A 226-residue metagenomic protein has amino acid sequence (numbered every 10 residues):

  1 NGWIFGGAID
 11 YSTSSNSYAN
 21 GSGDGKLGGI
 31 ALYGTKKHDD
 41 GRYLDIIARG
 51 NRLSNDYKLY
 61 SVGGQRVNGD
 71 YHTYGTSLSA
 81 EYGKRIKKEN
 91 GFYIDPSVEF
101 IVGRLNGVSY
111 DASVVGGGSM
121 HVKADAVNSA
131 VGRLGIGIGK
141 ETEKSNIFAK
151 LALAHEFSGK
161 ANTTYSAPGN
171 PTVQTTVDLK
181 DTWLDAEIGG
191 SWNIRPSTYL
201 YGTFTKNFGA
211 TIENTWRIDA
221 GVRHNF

Functional and structural regions predicted by a protein language model:
N1-Y93, F204-T215, D219: Outer membrane beta-barrel translocator domains of Type V secretion systems
F5, A31, T35-K36, K88 (+1 more regions): Outer membrane beta-barrel transmembrane domains
D10-S14, R49-N55, S97-S109, L151-S158 (+1 more regions): Short glycine-rich beta-strand segments
S15-G23, L53-H72, N106-N128, H155-T182: Solvent-exposed, glycine/polar-rich loop segments of beta-barrel outer-membrane systems
I46, Y93-D95, F100, D125: Acidic/proline-rich low-complexity IDRs
S79, Y93, S97, F148-K150 (+1 more regions): Structured core elements
A80, V98, G132-I136: Internal, well-ordered alpha-helical scaffold/interface segments that support domain packing or protein-protein contacts
E89-D95, L105-S109, E143-I147: Short, structured loop/turn "capping" segments at alpha-beta junctions
